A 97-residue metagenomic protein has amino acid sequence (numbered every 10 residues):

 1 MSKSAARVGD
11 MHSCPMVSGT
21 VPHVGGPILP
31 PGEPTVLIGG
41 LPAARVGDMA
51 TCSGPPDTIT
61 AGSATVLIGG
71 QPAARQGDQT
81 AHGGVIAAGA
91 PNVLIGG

Functional and structural regions predicted by a protein language model:
M1-G97: Intrinsically disordered, low-complexity proline/glycine-rich segments
